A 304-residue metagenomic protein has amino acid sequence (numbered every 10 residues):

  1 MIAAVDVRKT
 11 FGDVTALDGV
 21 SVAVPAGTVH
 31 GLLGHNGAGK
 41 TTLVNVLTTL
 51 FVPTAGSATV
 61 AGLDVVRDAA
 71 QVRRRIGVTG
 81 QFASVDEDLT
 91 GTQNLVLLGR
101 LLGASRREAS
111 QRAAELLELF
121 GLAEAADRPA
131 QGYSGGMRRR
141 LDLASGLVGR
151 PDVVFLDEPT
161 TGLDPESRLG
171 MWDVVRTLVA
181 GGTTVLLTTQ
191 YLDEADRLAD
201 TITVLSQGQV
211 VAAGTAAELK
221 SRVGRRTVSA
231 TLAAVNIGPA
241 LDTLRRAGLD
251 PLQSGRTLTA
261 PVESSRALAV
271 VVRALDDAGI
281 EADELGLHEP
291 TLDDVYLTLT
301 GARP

Functional and structural regions predicted by a protein language model:
I2-A4, K9-S206, A212: ABC transporter nucleotide-binding domains
A16, E194, N236-P239, A267 (+1 more regions): Short phosphate-engaging motifs
A125, G135, A233-V235, E263 (+1 more regions): Structured loop/turn residues at secondary-structure junctions
M171-V262: ABC transporter nucleotide-binding domain
E263-P304: C-terminal coupling/interaction segments
